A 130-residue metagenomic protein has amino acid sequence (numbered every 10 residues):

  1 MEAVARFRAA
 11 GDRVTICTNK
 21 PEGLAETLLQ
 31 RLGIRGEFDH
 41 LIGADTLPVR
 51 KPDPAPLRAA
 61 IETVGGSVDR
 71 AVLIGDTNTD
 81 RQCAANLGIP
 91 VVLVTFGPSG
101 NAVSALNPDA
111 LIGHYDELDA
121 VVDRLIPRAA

Functional and structural regions predicted by a protein language model:
M1: Alpha-helical phosphate/pyrophosphate-handling elements in metalloenzyme active cores
A5-R8, D12, P21-E22, E26-A130: Asp-based, Mg2+/Mn2+-dependent phosphohydrolase catalytic module
